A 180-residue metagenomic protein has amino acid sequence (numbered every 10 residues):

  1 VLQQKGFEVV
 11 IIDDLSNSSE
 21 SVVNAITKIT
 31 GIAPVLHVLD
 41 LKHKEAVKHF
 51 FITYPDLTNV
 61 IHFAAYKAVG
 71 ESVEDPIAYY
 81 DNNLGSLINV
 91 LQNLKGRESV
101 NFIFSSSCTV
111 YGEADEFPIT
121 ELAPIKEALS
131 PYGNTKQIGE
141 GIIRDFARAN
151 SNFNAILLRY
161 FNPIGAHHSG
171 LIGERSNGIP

Functional and structural regions predicted by a protein language model:
V1-H168: N-terminal Rossmann-like NAD(P)+-binding domain of SDR-like oxidoreductases, especially those catalyzing
I156-L157, L171-P180: Substrate-positioning beta->alpha
